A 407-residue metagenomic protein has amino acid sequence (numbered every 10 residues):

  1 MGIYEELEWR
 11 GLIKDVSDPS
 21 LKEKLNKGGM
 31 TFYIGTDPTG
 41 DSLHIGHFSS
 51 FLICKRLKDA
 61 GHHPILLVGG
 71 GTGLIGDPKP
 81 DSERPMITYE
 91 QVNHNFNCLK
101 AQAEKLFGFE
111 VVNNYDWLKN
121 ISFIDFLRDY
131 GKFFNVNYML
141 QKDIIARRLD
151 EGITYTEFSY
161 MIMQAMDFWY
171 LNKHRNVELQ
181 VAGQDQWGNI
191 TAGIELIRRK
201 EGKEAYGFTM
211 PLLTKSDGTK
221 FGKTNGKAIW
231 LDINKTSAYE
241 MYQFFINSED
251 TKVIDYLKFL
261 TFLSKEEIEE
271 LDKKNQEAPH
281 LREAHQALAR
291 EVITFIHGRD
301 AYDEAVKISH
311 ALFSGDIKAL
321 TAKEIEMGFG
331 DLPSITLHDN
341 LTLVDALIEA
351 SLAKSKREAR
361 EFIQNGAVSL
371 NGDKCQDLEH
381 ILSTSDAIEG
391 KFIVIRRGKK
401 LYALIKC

Functional and structural regions predicted by a protein language model:
M1-Q186, T191-I194, E201-Y206, T219 (+1 more regions): NTP-dependent nucleotidyl-transfer catalytic core
R199-C407: Conserved nucleotide- and phosphate/pyrophosphate-binding catalytic cores in adenylate/nucleotidyl-handling enzymes
